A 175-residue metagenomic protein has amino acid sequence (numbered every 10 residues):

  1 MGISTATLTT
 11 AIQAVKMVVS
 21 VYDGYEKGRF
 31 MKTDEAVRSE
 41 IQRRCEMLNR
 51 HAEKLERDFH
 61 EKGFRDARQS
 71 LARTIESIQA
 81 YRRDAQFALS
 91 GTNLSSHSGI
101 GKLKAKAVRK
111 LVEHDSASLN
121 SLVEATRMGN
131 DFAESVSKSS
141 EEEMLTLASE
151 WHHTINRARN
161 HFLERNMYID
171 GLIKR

Functional and structural regions predicted by a protein language model:
M1-H60: Leu/Val/Ala/Ile-rich N-terminal alpha-helices, chiefly Sec-type signal peptides and the beginnings
I12-V15, I41, L71, A85 (+2 more regions): Generic structural signal of hydrophobic/aromatic residues within well-ordered alpha-helices of folded domains
Y22-Y25, Y81, Y168: Sequence-level detector for tyrosine residue identity
E53-L147: Charged linear interaction tracts used for macromolecular binding and regulation
S135-R175: Preference for long, well-ordered alpha-helical segments
